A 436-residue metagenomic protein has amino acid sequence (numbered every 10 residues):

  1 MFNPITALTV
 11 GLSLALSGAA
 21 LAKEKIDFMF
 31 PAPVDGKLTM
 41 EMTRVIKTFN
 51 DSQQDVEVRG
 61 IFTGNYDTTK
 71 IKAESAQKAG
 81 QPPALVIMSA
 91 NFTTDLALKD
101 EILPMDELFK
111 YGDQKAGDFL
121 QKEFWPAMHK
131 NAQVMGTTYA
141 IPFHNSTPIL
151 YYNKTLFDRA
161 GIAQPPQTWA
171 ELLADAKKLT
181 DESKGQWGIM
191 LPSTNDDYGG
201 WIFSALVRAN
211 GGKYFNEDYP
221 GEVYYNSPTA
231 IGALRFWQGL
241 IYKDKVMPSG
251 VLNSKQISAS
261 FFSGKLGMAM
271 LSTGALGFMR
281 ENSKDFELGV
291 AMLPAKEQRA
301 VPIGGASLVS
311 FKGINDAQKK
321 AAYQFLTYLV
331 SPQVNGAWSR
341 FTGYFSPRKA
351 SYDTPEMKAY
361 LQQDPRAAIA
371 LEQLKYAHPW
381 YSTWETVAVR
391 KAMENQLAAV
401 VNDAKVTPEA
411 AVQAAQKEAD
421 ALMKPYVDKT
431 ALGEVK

Functional and structural regions predicted by a protein language model:
K23-V34, V56-I61, L85, W187: Short, well-ordered beta-strand elements
R44-E123, D158-A160, Q164-Q167, S260 (+2 more regions): Extracytoplasmic "Venus flytrap"/periplasmic binding protein-like
D51-S52, A160, I231, R235 (+5 more regions): Extracytoplasmic/periplasmic substrate-recognition and gating elements
A90-T147, K184, G199-I202, G289 (+3 more regions): Hinge/lid segment of periplasmic solute-binding proteins
D106-E123, P192-T194, N210-G232, E281-S283 (+3 more regions): Short, solvent-exposed loop/beta-turn-alpha elements that line the ligand-binding surface or hinge of extracytoplasmic
L120-E123, K284, L288-A291, R340-N395 (+2 more regions): Long, aromatic- and glycine/proline-rich binding clefts that accommodate carbohydrate-like moieties
N131-F143, P148, E171-V223, L266: Extracytoplasmic/periplasmic solute-binding protein
D175-E182, Y219-G250: Glycine-centered hinge/linker elements that transmit conformational signals in sensory and ligand-binding systems
